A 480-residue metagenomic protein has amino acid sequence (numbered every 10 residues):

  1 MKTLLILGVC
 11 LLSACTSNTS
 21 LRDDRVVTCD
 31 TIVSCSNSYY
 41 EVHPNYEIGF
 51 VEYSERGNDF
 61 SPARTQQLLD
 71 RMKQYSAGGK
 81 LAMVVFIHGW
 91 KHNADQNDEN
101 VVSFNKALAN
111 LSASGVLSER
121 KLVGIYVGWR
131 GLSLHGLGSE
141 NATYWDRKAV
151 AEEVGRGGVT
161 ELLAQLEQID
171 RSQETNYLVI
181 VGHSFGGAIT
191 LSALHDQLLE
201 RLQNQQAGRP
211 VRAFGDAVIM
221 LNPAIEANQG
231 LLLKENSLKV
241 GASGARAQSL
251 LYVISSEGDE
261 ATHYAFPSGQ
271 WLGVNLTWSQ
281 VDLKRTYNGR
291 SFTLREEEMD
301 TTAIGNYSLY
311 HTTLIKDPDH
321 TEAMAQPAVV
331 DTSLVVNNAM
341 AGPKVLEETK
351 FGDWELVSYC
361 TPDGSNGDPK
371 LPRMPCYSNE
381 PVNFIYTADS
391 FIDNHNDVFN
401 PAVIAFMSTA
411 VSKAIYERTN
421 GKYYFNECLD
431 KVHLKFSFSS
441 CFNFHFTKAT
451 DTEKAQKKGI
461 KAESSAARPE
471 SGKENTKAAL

Functional and structural regions predicted by a protein language model:
M1-L7: Sec-dependent signal peptide recognition, specifically the positively charged N-region followed immediately by
L12-A14: C-terminal motif of bacterial Sec signal peptides marking the signal peptidase cleavage site
T16-N58, E119, W129, H135-N176 (+3 more regions): Lipolytic serine-hydrolase domain surface
V51-S76: N-terminal carbohydrate-binding/catalytic regions of secreted carbohydrate-active enzymes
Y75-S133: Short, surface-exposed "cap/lid" segments of acyl-processing enzymes
A82-V84, Y177-V179, A217: Structural motif
V85-G89, H183-S184, N222: The conserved beta1-alpha1 loop
V181-G182, G186, T190: Gly/Ala-rich beta-loop-alpha elbow adjacent to hydrolase catalytic centers
